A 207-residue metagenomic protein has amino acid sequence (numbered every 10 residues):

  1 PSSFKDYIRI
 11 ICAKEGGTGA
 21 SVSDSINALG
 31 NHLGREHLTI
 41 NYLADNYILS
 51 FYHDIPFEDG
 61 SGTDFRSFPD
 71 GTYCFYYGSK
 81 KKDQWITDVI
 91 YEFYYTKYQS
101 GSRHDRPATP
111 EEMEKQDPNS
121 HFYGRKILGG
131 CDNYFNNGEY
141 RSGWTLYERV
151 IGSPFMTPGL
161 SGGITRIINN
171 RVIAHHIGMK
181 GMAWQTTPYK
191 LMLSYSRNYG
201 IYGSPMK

Functional and structural regions predicted by a protein language model:
P1-L29: Surface-exposed coil loops of outer-membrane beta-barrel proteins
S23-K207: Outer-membrane beta-barrel pore domains
